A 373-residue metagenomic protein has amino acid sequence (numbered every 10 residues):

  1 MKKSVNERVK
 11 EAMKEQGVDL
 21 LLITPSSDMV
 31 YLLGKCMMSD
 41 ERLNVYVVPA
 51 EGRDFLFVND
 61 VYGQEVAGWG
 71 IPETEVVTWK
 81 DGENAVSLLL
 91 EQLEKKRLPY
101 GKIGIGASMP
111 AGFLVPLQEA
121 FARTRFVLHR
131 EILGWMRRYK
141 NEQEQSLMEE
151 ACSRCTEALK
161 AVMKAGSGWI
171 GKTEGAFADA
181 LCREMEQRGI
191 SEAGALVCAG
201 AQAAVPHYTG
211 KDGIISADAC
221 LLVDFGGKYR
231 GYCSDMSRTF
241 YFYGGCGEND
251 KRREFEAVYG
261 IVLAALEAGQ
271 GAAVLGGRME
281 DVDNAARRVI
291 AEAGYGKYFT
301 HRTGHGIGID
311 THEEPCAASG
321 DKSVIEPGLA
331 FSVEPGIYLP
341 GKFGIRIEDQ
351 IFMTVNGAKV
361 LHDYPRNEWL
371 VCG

Functional and structural regions predicted by a protein language model:
M1-G373: Active-site neighborhoods and metal-handling regions in enzymes and metal-associated proteins
